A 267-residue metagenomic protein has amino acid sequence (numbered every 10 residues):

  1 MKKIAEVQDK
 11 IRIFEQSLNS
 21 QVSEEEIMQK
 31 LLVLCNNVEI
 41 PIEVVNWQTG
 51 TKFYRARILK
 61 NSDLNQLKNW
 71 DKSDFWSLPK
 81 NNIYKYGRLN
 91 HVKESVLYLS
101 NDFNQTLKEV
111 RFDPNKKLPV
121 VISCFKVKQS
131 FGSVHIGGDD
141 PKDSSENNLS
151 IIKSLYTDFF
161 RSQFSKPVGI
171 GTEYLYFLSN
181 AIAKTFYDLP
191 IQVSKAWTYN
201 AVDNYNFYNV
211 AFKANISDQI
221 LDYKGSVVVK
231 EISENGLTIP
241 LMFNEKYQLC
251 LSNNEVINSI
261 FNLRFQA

Functional and structural regions predicted by a protein language model:
M1-G50, R55-K60, N65-N81, R88-N90 (+1 more regions): Active-site and NAD+-binding cores of ADP-ribose-processing enzymes
Y84-K85, H91, F103-N104: DNA-binding interface regions
E94-L99: A short, exposed loop/beta-hairpin motif centered on an aromatic-Gly-Thr core
S100-N101, I122: Glycine-rich, histidine-containing beta strand-loop boundary motifs that form or position
F103-N115: Short active-site loop/helix that positions an aromatic residue
